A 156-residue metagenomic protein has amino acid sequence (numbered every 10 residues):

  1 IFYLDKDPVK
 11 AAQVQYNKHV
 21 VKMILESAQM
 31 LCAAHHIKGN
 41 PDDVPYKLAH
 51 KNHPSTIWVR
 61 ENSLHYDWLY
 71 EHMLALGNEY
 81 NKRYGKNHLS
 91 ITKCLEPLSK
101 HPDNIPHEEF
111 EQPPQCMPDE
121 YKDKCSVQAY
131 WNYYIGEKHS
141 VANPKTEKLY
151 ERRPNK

Functional and structural regions predicted by a protein language model:
I1-N52, T56-K156: Sequence termini and other peripheral, non-core segments
